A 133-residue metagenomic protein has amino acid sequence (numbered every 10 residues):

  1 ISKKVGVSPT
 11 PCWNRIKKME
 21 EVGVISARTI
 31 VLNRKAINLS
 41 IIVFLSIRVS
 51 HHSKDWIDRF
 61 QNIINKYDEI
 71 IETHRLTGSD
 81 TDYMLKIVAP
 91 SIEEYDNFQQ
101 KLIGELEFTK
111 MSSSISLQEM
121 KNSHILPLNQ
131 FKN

Functional and structural regions predicted by a protein language model:
I1-N133: A compositional/biophysical signature of low hydrophobicity enriched in polar/charged and small residues
